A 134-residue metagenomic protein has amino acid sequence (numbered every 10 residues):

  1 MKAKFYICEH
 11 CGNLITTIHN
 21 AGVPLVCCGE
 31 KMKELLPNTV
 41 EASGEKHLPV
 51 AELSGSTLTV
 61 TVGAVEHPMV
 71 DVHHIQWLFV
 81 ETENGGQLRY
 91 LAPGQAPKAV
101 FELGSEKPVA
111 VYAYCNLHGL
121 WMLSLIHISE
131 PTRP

Functional and structural regions predicted by a protein language model:
F5, P24, Y112: Residues immediately within or flanking Cys/His clusters that coordinate Zn2+ in small zinc-binding modules
C8-C11, C27: Short cysteine-rich clusters marking metal-coordination/redox-active sites
T17-A21, L35-N38, L123: Short Cys/His-rich "knuckle" micro-motifs
A21-K31: Cysteine-rich micro-motifs
V62-M69: Short amphipathic, basic-aromatic surface patches that mediate peripheral association with negatively charged
P97-F101: Short strand-edge motifs at loop-to-beta-strand transitions and within beta-strands of extracellular beta-rich domains
N116-L123: Short acidic/polar inter-strand loop motif in beta-rich domains
I126-T132: Conserved small/polar residues in nucleotide/adenosyl-binding loops
